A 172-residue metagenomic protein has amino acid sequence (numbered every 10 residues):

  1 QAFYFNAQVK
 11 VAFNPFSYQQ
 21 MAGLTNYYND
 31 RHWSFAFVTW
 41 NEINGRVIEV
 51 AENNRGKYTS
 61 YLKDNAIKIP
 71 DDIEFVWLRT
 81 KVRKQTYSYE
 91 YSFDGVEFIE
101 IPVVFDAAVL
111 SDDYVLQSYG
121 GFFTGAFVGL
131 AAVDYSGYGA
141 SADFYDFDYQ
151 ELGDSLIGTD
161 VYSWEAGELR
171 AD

Functional and structural regions predicted by a protein language model:
Q1-D172: Extracellular glycan-recognition regions
